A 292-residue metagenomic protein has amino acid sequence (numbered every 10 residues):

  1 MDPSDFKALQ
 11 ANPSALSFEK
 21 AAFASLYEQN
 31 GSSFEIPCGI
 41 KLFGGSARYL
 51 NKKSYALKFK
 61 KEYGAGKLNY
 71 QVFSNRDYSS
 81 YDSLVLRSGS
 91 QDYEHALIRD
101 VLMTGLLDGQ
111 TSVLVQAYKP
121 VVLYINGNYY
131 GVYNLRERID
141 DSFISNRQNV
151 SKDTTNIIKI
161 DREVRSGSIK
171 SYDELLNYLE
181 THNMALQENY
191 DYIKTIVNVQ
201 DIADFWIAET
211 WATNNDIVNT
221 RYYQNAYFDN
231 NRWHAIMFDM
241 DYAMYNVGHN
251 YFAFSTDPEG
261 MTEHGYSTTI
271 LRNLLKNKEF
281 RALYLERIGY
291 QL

Functional and structural regions predicted by a protein language model:
M1-S46: Regulatory N- and C-terminal appendages and interdomain linkers associated with kinase/kinase-like NTP transferase
L57, V197-F252: Active-site acidic catalytic loop and adjacent metal/ATP-binding pocket of ATP-dependent phosphoryl transfer enzymes
Y70-Q91, H95, N128-Y130, N134-N214 (+3 more regions): ATP-dependent phospho-/nucleotidyl transfer catalytic cores
Y81-D82, S112-Q116, N128, A185 (+4 more regions): Loop/turn elements at helix/coil->beta-strand transitions in domains of secreted/extracellular proteins
D92-S112: A conserved alpha-helical element in kinase catalytic cores
V101-G105, D173, N177, A282 (+1 more regions): Solvent-exposed, polar/charged alpha-helical surfaces in well-ordered, non-transmembrane soluble domains, broadly
G109-L123: Short, well-structured beta-strand/strand-turn elements
D229-L292: C-terminal catalytic region of ATP-dependent kinase domains
